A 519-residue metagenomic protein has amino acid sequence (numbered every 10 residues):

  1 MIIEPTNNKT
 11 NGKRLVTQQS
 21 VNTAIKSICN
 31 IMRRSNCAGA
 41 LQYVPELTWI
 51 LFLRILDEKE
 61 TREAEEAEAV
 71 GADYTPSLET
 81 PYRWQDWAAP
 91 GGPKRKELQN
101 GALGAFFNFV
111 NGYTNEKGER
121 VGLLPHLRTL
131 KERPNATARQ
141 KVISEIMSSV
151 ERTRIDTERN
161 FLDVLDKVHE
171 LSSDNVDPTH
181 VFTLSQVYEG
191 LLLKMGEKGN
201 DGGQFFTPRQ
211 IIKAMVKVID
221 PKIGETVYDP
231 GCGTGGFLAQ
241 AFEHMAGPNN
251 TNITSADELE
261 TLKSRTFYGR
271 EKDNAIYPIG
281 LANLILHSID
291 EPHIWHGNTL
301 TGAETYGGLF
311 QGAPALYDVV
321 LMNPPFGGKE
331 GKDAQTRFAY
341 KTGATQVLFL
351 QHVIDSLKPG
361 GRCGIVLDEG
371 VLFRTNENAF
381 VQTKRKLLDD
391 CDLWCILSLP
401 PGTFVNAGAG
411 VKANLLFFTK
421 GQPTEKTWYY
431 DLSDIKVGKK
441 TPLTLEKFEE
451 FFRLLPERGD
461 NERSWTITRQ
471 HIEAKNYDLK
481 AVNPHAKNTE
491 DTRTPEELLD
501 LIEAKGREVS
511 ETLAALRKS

Functional and structural regions predicted by a protein language model:
M1-I223, H293-G302, S398-T403, E425-I435 (+1 more regions): Non-catalytic, mostly N-terminal accessory regions of nucleic-acid modification and defense proteins
I2-V16, R33, T301-G302, Y306-S519: A conserved structural/catalytic subdomain of Rossmann-like adenosyl-cofactor enzymes
M32-R33, S173, E197, L262-F267 (+1 more regions): Glycine- and acidic
W49, G233, H244, N283-L286 (+3 more regions): Short alpha-helical scaffold segments that flank and stabilize functional sites
L51-L56, S173, L192, G196 (+7 more regions): Non-catalytic alpha-helical coupling and interface elements of nucleotide-dependent molecular machines and regulators
A69, P248-E258, P456-E462: Short, glycine- and charge-enriched coil/turn segments that flank and shape catalytic ligand pockets
K198, Y228-P230, S264, P359 (+2 more regions): Short, flexible coil/turn micro-motifs enriched in small/turn-prone residues
G202-M322, G327-K329, A334, G343 (+4 more regions): Conserved S-adenosyl-L-methionine
